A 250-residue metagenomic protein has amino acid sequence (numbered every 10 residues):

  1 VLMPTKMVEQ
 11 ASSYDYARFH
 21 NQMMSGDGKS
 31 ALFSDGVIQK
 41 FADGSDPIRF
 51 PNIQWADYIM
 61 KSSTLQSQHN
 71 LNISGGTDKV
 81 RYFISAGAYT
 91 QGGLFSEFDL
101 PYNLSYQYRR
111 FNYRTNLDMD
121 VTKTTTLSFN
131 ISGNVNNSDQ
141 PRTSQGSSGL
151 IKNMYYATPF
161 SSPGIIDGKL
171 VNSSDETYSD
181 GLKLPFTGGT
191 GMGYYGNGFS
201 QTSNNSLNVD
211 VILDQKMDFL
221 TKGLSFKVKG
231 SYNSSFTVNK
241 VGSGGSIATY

Functional and structural regions predicted by a protein language model:
V1-S206, I212: Membrane-proximal, glycine/serine-rich, low-complexity loop/turn segments characteristic of large bacterial
D78-K79, L94, T124, K216-F226 (+1 more regions): Short loop/turn motifs that connect adjacent beta-strands in outer-membrane beta-barrel proteins
N137-R142, S235-V241: Secretory-pathway/luminal and periplasmic proteins that interact with or process carbohydrate-rich
S225-S234: Extended hydrophobic secondary-structure segments that form protein cores and membrane-embedded regions
G244-Y250: Solvent-exposed, glycine/polar-rich loop segments of beta-barrel outer-membrane systems
